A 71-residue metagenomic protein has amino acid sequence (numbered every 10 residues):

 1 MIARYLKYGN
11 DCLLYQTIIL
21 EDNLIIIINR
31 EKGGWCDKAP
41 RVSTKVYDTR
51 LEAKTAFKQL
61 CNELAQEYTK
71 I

Functional and structural regions predicted by a protein language model:
M1-L6: Short, hydrophobic/aromatic-rich segments at coil-to-beta transitions
G9-N10, L14-S43: Short aromatic-glycine-(Arg/Gly/Cys) micro-motifs in beta-strand/loop hairpins
K38-E52, E67-T69: A short, exposed loop/beta-hairpin motif centered on an aromatic-Gly-Thr core
K58-I71: Short arginine-rich
